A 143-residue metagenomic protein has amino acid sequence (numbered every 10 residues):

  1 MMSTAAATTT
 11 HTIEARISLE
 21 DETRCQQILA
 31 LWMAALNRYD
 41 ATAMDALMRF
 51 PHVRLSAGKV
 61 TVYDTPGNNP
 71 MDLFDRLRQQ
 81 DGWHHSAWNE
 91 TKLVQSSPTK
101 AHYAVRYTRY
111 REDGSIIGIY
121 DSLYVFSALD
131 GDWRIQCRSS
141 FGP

Functional and structural regions predicted by a protein language model:
M1-F50, L55: Short, low-complexity N-terminal intrinsically disordered segments enriched in polar/charged residues
S3-A7, I117-P143: Short beta-strand edge/turn micro-motifs at domain boundaries
I28, A87-W88, Y120: Residues that act as N-cap/strand-start positions at coil-to-secondary-structure junctions
A41-Q95: A solvent-exposed, acidic/Ser-Thr-rich amphipathic alpha-helical stretch
M48-R49, Y107-R109, S139-S140: Short beta-strand segments enriched in hydrophobic/aromatic residues within well-folded beta-rich domains
R54-L55, Y103, I135-C137: Short hydrophobic/aromatic-rich beta-strand segments that constitute the beta-sheet cores of beta-sandwich/beta-barrel
Y63, M71, Y110-D113, A128 (+1 more regions): A short local loop/turn or secondary-structure capping micro-motif enriched for an aromatic residue
Q95-G131: Exposed beta-sheet edge and beta->alpha loop/turn motif
